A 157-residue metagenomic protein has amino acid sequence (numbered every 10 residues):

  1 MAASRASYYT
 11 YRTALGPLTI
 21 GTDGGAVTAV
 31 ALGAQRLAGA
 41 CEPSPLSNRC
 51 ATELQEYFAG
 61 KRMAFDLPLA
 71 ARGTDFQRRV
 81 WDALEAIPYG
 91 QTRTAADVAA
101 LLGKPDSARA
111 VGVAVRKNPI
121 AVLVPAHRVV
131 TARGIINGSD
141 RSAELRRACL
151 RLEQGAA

Functional and structural regions predicted by a protein language model:
M1-D106, L152-A157: Basic nucleic-acid-binding alpha-helical/helix-turn surface characteristic of O6-alkylguanine DNA
L18-T19, V129-T131: Active-site and channel-lining beta-strand-loop segments that bind or position nucleotide-derived/phosphorylated
A108-V111: Helix-turn-helix DNA-binding helix
R116: Gly/Ser-rich helix-loop-strand patches that form or flank binding pockets for ribonucleotide-derived cofactors
P119: Conserved catalytic motifs of the protein kinase core domain
V122-V129: Short Lys/Arg-enriched helix C-cap and helix-to-coil transition segments that create basic nucleic-acid-contact patches
A132-A157: …primarily DNA-binding HTH/wHTH and HhH modules…
